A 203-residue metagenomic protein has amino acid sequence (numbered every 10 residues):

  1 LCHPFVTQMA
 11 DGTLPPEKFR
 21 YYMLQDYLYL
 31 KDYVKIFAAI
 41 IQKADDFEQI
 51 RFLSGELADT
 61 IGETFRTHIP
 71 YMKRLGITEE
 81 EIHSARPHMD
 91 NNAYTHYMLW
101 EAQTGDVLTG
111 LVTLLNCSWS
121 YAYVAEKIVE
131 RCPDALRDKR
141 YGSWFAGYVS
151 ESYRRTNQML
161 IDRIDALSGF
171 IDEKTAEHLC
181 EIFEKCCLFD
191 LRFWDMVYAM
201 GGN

Functional and structural regions predicted by a protein language model:
L1-L14, Y33, M159-F170: Short alpha-helical hairpin
T13-K43, E63, V112-A122, W194: Alpha-helical bundle segments that constitute or directly flank the non-heme di-iron/ferroxidase center
K18, T109, T175-A176: Inter-helical linker of Solcar repeats in mitochondrial carrier family
I40-A44, A102, A125-C132, L167 (+3 more regions): Secondary-structure edge/capping motif, primarily at the C-terminal ends of alpha-helices and the immediately following
E48-R155, E184, L188: Active-site-proximal alpha-helical scaffolds that flank and shape metal-associated catalytic sites
S150-F183: Long amphipathic all-alpha helical oligomerization modules
H178-N203: Acidic, carboxylate-rich catalytic segments that either coordinate divalent cations
